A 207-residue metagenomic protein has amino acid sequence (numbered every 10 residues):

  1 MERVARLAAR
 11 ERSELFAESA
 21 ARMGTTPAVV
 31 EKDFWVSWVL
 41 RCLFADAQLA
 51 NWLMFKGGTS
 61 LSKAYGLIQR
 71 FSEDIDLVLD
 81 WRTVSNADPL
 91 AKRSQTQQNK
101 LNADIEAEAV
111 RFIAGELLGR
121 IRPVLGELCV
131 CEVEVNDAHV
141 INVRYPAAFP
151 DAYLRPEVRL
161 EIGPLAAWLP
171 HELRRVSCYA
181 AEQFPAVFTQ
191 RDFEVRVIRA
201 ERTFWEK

Functional and structural regions predicted by a protein language model:
M1-W38, G66, S85-Q97: N-terminal regions immediately upstream of nucleotidyltransferase
E2, A20, V39-R41, A45 (+3 more regions): Residue-level detector of functional hotspots within protein domains
E11, A17-E18, K32, S37-R41 (+2 more regions): Catalytic cores of NTP-dependent nucleotidyl/adenyl transfer enzymes across multiple folds
F44-I75, L79-A87: Active-site nucleotide-donor binding segment shared across nucleotidyl transfer reactions
G66-I68, S72-E73, T83-N99, E161-A180: Hydrophobic transmembrane alpha-helix bundles
